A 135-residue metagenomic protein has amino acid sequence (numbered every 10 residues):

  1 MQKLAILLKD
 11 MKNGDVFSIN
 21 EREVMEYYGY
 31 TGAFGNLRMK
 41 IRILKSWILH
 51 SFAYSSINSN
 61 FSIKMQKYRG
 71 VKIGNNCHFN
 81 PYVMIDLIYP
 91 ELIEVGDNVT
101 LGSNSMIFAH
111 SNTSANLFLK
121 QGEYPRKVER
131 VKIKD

Functional and structural regions predicted by a protein language model:
M1-R69, S111-A115: Terminal amphipathic alpha-helical/low-complexity segments used for targeting or macromolecular assembly
L49, N76, Y82-M84: A broad detector of the eukaryotic-type serine/threonine protein kinase catalytic domain
S56, H78-F79: Conserved short histidine dyad/triad with adjacent acidic residue
I63-K64, N80-D135: Flexible, glycine/small-residue-enriched loop-and-beta-strand segment within the central core of proteins
